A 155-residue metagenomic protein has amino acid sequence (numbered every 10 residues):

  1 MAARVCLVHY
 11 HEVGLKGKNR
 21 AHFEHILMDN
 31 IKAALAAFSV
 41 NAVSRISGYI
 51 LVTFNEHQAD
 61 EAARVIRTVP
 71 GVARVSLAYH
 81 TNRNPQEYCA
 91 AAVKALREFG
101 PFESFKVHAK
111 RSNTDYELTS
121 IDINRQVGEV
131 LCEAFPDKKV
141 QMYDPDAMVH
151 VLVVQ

Functional and structural regions predicted by a protein language model:
M1-Q155: RNA-binding accessory domains that recognize and position tRNA/RNA substrates
